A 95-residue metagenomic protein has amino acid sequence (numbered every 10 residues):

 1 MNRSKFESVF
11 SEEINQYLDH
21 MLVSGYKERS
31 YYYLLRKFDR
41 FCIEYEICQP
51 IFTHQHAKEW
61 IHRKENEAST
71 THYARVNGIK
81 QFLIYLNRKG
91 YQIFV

Functional and structural regions predicted by a protein language model:
M1-F6, C48-F52: Intrinsic, low-complexity N-terminal interaction/targeting segments
R3, E7, H72-R75: Intrinsic-disorder-associated interaction segments
F10-E12: Extended non-catalytic domains of envelope/secretory-pathway proteins
I14-R29, Y33-V95: N-terminal core-binding DNA-recognition domain of tyrosine recombinases/integrases
